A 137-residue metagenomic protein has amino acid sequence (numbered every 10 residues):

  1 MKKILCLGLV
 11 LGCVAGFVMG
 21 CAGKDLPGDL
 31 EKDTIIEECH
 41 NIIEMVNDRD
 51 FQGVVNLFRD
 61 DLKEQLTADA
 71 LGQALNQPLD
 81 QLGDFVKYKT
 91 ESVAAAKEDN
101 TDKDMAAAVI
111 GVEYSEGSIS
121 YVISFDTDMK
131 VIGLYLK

Functional and structural regions predicted by a protein language model:
M1-M19: Sec-dependent bacterial lipoprotein signal peptides
V18, F51-Q52, V131: Internal amphipathic alpha-helical segments of the cytochrome P450 catalytic fold
C21-D48: Short, low-complexity N-terminal intrinsically disordered segments enriched in polar/charged residues
I36, V54, E113-S115: Short hydrophobic/aromatic segments of transmembrane alpha-helices and their interfaces
Q52-M105: Short solvent-exposed beta->alpha transition segments
S92-K137: Exposed beta-sheet edge and beta->alpha loop/turn motif
